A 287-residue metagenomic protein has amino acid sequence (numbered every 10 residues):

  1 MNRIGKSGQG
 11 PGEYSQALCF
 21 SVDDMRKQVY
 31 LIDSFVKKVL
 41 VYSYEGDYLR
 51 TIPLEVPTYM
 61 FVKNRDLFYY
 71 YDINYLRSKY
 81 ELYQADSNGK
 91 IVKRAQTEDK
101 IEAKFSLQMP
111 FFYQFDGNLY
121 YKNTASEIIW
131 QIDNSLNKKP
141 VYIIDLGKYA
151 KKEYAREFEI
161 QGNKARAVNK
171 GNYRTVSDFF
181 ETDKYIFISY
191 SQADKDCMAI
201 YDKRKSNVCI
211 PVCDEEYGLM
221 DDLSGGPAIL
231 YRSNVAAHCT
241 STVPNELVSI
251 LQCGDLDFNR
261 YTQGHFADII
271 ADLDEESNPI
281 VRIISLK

Functional and structural regions predicted by a protein language model:
M1-R26: Blade-loop segments of beta-propeller domains
G5-E13, P53-Y59, E98-A103, I144-A150 (+1 more regions): Short coil/turn segments at the loop-to-beta-strand junctions that recur within blades of beta-propeller repeat folds
G12-C19, I32-Y80, K93-E102: Asp-box/WD-like beta-propeller blade repeats and closely related beta-sheet repeat scaffolds
Y14-S21, E55-R65, A103-F111, R174-D178 (+1 more regions): Repeated scaffold domains used in trafficking and secretory/extracellular systems, primarily beta-propellers
V22-R26, V62-R65, Q114-D116, E181-D183 (+1 more regions): Residue-level detector of Asp-centered blade-edge/turn motifs that repeat once per structural unit in beta-propeller
V36-L40, L76-Y83, S126-W130, D194-I200 (+2 more regions): Structural motif
Y83-K139: Loop-centered beta-sheet repeat module
V141-G171, R204-V243, D257: Conserved blade-ending motifs and adjacent loop-strand segments that build the rim/top face of beta-propeller domains
